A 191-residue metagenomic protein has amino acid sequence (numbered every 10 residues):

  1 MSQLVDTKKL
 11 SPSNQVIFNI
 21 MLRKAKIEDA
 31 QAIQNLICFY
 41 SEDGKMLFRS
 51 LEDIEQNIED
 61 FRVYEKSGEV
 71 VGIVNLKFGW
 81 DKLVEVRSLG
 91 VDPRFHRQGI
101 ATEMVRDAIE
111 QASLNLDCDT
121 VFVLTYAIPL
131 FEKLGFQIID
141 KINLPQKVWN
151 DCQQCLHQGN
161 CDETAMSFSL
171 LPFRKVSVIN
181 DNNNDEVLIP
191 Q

Functional and structural regions predicted by a protein language model:
L4-F48, E65, E163-A165, P172-Q191: Short amphipathic alpha-helix that is part of the acyltransferase structural core
D53-S67, G159-D162: A short helix-loop-beta-strand connector motif used in the catalytic cores of GNAT acetyltransferases and, in some
E59, D117-C118: Short, high-confidence coil segments that cap the C-terminus of an alpha-helix and link into the following beta-strand
V63, E69-F78, K82-G90: Conserved beta-strand in the GNAT
V91, R97-A112, V123: Conserved acetyl-CoA-binding loop-helix of GNAT-fold acetyltransferases
C118-L124: Conserved hydrophobic beta-strand within the GNAT/NAT acetyltransferase core sheet that lines the active-site cleft
T125-D151: Conserved active-site alpha-helix within GNAT-family acetyltransferase domains
W149-E163: Cysteine-cluster motifs in flexible loop/terminal segments that predominantly coordinate metals
